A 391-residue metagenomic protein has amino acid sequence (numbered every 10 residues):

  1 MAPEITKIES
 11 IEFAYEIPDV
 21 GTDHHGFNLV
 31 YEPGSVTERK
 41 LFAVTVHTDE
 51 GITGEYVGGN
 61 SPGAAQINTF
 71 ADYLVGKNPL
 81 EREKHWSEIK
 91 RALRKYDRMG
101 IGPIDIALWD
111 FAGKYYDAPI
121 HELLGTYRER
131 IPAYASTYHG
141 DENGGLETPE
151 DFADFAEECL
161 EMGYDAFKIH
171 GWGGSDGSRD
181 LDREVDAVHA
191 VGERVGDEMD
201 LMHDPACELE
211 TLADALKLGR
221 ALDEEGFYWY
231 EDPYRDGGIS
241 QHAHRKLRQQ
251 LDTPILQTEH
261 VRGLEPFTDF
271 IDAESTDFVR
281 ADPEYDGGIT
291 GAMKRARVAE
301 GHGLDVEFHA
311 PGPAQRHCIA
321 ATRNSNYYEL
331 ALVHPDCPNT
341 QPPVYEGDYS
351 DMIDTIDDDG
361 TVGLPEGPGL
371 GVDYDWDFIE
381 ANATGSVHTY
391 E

Functional and structural regions predicted by a protein language model:
M1-T53, S61, G102, E157: Non-catalytic terminal accessory/regulatory regions of metabolic enzymes
P3-F13, I17-V20, P33-V36, L41 (+1 more regions): Flexible C-terminal active-site loop/helix
I8, H47-Y116: Metal- or metallocofactor-binding catalytic centers and their adjacent structured scaffolds across diverse enzyme
H25, R220, G226, G237-L256 (+1 more regions): Shared catalytic-loop signature of beta/alpha-barrel
G51, F70, I104, D117 (+7 more regions): Conserved, mostly hydrophobic/aromatic
M99, D105-G145: Glycine-rich, aromatic-flanked loop segments that form ligand/cofactor-binding clefts across common enzyme folds
R130-R248: Metal-dependent enolase-superfamily TIM-barrel catalytic cores that perform enediolate-based chemistry
